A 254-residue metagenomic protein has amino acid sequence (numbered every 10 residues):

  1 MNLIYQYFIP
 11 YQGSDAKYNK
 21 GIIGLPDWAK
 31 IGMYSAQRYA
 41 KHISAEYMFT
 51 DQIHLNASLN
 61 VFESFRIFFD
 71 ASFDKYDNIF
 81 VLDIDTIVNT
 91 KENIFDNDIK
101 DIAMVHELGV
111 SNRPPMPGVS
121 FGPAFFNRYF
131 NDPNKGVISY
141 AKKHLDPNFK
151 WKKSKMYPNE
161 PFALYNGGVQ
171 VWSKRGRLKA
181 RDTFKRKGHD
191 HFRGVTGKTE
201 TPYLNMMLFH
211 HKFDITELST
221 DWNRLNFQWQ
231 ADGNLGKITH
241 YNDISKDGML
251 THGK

Functional and structural regions predicted by a protein language model:
M1-Y76, H211, T239-D247: N-terminal anchoring/stem segment of glycosyltransferases
I4, Y47-T50, F80-D83, A103-V105 (+2 more regions): A structural signal for short, well-ordered beta-strand segments and their strand-loop junctions that often border
D15-I22, R113-Y157: Charged, glycine/proline-rich intrinsically disordered loops and linkers
A16, T90-N93, R181: Short glycine-/acidic-enriched loop or helix-start segments at secondary-structure transitions that form or flank
M33-Y34, I87-E92, D221-R224, D243: Short, polar loop motifs at secondary-structure junctions
H54-S58, V110-N112, N223-Q228, D247: A short acidic, often aromatic-flanked loop/helix-cap motif at beta-alpha or helix-coil junctions that lines enzyme
N60-K135: GT-A fold catalytic core of metal-dependent nucleotide-sugar glycosyltransferases, centered on the diacidic
S139-H252: Catalytic core and acceptor-binding pocket of nucleotide-sugar-dependent glycosyltransferases
